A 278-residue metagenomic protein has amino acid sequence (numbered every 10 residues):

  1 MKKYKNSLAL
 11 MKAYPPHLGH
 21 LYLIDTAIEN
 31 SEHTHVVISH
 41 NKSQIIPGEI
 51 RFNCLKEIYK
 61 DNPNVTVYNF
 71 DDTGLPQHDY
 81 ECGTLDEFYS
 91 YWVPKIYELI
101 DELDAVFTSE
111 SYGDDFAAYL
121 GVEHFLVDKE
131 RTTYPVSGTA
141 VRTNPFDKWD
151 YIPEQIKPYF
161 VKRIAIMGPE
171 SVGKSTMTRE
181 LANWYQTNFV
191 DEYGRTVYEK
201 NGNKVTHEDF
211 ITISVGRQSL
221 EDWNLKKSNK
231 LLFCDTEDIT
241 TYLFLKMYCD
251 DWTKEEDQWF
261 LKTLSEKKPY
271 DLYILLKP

Functional and structural regions predicted by a protein language model:
M1-K162: Nucleotidyltransferase catalytic core that binds NTPs
A117, D238-P278: ATP-dependent NMP and nucleoside kinases share a basic, alpha-helical "lid"
I166: Hydrophobic anchor at the beta1->P-loop junction of P-loop NTPases
E170: The conserved Walker
G173: Conserved glycine(s) of the Walker
T176: Conserved Walker
R179-W223: Conserved substrate/cofactor phosphate-moiety recognition/catalytic segment in nucleotide-dependent phosphotransferases
S228-L232, D271-L272: Loop/turn-to-beta-strand initiation segments
